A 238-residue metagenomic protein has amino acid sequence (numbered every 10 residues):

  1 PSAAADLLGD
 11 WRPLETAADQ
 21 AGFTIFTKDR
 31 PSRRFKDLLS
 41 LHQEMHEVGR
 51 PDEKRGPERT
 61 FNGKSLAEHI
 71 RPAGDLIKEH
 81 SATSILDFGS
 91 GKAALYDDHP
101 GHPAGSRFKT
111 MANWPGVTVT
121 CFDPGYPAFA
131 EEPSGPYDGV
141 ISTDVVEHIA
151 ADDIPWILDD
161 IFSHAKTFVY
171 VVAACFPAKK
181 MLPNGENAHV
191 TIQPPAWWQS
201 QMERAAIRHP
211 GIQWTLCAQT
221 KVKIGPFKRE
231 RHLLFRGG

Functional and structural regions predicted by a protein language model:
S2-Y137, P155-L158, H164, C175 (+3 more regions): Conserved N-terminal segment of class I S-adenosyl-L-methionine
I141: A conserved beta-strand element that flanks and buttresses the S-adenosyl-L-methionine
V145-H148: Hydrophobic adenine-recognition pocket in adenosine-nucleotide-binding enzymes
T167: Short glycine-/polar-rich loops that comprise or flank the Walker A/P-loop and associated switch/sensor motifs
V171-A173: Acidic carboxylate diad motif detector
